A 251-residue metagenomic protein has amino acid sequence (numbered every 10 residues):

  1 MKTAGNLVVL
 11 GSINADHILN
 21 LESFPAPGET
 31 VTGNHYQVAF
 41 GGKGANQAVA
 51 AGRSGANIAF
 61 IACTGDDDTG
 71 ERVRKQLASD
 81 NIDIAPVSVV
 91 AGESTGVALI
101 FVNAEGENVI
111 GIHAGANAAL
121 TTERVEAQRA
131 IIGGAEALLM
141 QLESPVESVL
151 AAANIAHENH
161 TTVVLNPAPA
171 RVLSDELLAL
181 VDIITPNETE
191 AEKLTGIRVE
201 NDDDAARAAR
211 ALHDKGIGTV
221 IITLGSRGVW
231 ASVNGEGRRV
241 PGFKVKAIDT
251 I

Functional and structural regions predicted by a protein language model:
M1-C63, D68-I82, P241, K246-I248: Glycine-rich phosphate/adenosyl-contacting loop at the front of the ribokinase-like
M1-V8, R171-E176, D202-I251: Conserved phosphate-binding/catalytic region of the ribokinase-like
L10, H35-V38, I61-D66, A85-T95 (+2 more regions): Beta-strand->loop->alpha-helix junctions that form or flank phosphate-binding loops in nucleotide-handling enzymes
V49, V97-F101, V109-I110, G228-S232: Short beta-strand scaffold segments in enzyme catalytic cores
G52, A78, H157-E158, H213: Anion (oxyanion) recognition and catalysis
C63, A85-V90, I100-A137, L142: Conserved phosphate-binding/catalytic loop of the ribokinase/pfkB sugar-kinase fold
N81, A118-E123, V163-A170, P241-G242: Short gly/ser/thr-rich secondary-structure transition/capping motifs
Q128, A137-R207, R227-V229: Conserved beta-alpha-beta core of the PfkB/ribokinase-like small-molecule kinase fold
